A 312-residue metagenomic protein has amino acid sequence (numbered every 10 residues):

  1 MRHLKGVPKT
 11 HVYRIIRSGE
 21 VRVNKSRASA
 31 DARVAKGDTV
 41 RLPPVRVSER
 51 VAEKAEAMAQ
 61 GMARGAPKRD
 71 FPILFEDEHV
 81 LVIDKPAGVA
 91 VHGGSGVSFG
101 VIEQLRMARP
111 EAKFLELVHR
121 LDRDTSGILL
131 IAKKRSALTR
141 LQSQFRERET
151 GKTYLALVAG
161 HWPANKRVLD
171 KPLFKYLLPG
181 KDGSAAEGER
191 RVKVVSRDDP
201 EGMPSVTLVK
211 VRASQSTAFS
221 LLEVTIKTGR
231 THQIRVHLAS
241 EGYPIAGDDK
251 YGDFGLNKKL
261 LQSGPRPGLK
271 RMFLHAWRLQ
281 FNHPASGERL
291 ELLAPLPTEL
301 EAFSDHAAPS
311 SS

Functional and structural regions predicted by a protein language model:
M1-S312: RNA pseudouridine synthases
